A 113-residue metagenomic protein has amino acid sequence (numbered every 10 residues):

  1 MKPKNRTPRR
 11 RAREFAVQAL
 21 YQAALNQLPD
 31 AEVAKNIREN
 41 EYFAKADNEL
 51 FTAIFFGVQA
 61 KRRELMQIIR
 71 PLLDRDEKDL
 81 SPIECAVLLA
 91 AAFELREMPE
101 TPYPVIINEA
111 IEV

Functional and structural regions predicted by a protein language model:
M1-V113: Class I Rossmann-like S-adenosyl-L-methionine
